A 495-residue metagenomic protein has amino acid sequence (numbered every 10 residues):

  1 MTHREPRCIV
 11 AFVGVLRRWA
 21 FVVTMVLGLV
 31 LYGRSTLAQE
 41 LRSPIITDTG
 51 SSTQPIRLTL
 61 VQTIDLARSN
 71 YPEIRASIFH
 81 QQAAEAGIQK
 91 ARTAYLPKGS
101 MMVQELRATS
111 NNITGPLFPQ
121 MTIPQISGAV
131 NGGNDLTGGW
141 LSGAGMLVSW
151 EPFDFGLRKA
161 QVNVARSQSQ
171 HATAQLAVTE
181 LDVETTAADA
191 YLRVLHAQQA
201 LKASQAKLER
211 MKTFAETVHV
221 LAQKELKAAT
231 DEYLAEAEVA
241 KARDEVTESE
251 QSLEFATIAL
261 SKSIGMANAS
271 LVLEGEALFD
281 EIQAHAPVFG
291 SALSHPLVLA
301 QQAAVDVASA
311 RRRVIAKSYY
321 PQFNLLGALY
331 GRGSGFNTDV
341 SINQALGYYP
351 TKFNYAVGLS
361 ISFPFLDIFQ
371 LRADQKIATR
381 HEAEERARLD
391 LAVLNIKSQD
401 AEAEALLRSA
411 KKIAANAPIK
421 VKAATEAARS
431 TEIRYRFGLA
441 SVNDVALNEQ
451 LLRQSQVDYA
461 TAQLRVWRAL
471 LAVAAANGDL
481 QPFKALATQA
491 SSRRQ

Functional and structural regions predicted by a protein language model:
M1-L16: N-terminal secretory signal peptides that target proteins for export/translocation
T2-R4, L37-Q39, I46-S52, R107-T109 (+1 more regions): Acidic, low-complexity, intrinsically disordered peripheral segments
W19-Y32: Bacterial N-terminal signal peptides
P44-L66: Regulatory alphaC helix of protein kinase catalytic domains
L58, T179-S294, L406, A410 (+1 more regions): Periplasmic alpha-helical coiled-coil/stalk elements that build and connect Gram-negative outer-membrane
T59, K98-N111, P116-V178, L299-D306 (+3 more regions): Small/polar-residue-enriched beta-strand and adjacent coil segments characteristic of outer-membrane beta-barrel
A67-E73, M266, L293-L297, K411 (+1 more regions): Short loop-to-helix capping motifs
A76-A91, T179, V183-K202, T213 (+6 more regions): Amphipathic alpha-helical coiled-coil segments
